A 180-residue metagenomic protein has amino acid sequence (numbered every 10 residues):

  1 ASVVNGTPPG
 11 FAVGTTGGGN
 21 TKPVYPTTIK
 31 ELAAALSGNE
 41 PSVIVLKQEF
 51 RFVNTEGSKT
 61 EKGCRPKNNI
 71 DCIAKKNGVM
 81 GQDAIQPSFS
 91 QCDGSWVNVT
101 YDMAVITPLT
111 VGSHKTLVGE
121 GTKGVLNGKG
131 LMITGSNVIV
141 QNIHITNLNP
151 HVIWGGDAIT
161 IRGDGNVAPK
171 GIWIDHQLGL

Functional and structural regions predicted by a protein language model:
A1-V105: Extracellular "leader-to-stem" segments immediately downstream of a signal peptide or signal-anchor in secreted/lumenal
S58-L180: Right-handed parallel beta-helix
